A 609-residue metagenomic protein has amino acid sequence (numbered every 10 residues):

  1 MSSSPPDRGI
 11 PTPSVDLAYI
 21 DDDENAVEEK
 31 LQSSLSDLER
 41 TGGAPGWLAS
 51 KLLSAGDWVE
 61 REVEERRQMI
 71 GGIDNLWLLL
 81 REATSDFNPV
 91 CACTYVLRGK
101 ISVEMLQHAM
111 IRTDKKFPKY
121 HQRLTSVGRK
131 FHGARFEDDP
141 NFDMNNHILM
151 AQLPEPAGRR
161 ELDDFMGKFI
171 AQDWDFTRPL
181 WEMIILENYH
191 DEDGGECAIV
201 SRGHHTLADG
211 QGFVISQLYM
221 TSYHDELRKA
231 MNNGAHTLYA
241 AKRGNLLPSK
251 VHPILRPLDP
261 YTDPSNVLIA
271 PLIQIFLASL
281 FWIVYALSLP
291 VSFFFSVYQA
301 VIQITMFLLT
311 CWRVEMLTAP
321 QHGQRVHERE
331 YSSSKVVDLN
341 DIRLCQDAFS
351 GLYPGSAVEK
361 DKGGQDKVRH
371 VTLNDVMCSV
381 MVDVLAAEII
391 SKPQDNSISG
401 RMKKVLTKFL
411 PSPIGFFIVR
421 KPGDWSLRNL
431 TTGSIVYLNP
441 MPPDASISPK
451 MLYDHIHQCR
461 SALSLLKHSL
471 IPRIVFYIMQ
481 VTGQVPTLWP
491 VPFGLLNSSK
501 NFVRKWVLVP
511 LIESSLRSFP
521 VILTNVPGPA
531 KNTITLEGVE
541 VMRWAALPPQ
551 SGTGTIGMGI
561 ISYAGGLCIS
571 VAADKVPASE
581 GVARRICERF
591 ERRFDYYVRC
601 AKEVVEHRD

Functional and structural regions predicted by a protein language model:
M1-S3, R8: N-terminal targeting leader peptides, primarily classical Sec-type signal peptides for secretion
S2, S14-L17, V27-K115, V571: N-terminal low-complexity, Ser/Thr- and acidic-residue-enriched intrinsically disordered segments
G43, W47, D57, A83 (+6 more regions): Soluble acyl-CoA-dependent acyltransferase catalytic core bearing the H(X)4D motif
Y120-H121: Structured extramembrane domains adjacent to transmembrane segments
G557, L567-V576: C-terminal, well-structured subdomains that either form a transmembrane helix-short loop-helix hairpin in multi-pass
R585-F594: Short, non-transmembrane amphipathic alpha-helical segments
